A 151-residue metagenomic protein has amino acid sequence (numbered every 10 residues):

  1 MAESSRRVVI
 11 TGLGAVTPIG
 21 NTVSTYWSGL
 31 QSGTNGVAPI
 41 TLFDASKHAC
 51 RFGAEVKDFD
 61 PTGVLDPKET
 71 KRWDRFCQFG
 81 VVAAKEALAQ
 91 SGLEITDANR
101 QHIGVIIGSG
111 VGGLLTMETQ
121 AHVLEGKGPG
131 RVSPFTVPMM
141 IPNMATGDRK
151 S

Functional and structural regions predicted by a protein language model:
M1-K150: Conserved "HGTGT" condensation-loop signature of ketosynthase/thiolase-family condensing enzymes that catalyze
